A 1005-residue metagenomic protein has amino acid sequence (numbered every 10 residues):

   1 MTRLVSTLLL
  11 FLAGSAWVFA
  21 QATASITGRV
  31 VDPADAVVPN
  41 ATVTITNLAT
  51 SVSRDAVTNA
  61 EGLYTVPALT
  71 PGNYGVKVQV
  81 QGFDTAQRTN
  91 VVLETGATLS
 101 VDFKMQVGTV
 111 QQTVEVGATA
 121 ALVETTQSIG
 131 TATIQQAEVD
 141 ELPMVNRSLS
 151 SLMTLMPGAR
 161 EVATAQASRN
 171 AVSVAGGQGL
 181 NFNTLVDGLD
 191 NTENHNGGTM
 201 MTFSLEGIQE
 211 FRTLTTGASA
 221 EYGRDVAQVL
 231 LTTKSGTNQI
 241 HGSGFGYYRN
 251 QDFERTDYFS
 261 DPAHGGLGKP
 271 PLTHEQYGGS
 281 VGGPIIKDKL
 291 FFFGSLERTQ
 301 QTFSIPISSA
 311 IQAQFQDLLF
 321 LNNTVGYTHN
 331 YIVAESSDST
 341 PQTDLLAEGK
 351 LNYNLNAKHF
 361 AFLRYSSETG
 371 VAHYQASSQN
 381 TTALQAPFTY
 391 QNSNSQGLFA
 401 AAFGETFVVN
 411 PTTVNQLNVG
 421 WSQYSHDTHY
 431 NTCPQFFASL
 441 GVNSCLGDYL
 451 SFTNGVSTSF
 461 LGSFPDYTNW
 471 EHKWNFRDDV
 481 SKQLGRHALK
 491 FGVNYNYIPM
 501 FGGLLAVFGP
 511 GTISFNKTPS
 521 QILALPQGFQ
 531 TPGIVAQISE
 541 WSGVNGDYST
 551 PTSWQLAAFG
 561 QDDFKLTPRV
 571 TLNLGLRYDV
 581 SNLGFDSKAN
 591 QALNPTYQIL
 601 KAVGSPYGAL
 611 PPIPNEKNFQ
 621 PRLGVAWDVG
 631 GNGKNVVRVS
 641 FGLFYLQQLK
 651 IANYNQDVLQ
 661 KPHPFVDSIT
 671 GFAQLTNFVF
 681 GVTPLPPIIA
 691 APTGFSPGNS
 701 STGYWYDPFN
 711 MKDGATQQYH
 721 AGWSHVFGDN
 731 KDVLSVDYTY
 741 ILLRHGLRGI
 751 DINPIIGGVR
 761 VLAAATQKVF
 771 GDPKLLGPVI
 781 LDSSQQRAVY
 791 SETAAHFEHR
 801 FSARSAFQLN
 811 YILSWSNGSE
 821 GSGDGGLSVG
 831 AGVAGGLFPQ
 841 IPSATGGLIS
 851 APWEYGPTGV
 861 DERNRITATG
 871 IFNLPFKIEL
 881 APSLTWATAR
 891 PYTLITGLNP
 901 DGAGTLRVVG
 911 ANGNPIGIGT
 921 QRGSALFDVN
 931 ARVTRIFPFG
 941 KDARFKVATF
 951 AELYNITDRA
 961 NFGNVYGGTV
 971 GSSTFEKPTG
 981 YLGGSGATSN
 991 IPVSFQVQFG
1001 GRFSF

Functional and structural regions predicted by a protein language model:
T2-Q135, D190, E206: Periplasm-facing N-terminal accessory domains of Gram-negative outer-membrane beta-barrel systems
Q112, A120-V162, Q166-A171, G177-N183 (+7 more regions): Acidic, glycine-rich flexible loop segments
A118, G244-N250, G294-R298, L363-S367 (+9 more regions): Transmembrane beta-barrel strands of outer-membrane/channel proteins
L149, V162, A438, L450-S451 (+6 more regions): Solvent-exposed loop/turn elements at secondary-structure boundaries
N170, D225-A227, E275-G279, L345-G349 (+15 more regions): Hydrophobic, lipid-facing positions within transmembrane beta-strands of outer-membrane proteins
M201-S204, T273, T552, T567-R569 (+4 more regions): Short, solvent-exposed micro-motifs at the edges of structured domains
A220-G223, G236-H241, I286-K289, K358 (+8 more regions): Short loop/turn motifs that connect adjacent beta-strands in outer-membrane beta-barrel proteins
T340-D344, N356-Q561, K601-G604, D751 (+5 more regions): Replace "related TpsB outer-membrane translocases also match" with "some related outer-membrane beta-barrels such as
